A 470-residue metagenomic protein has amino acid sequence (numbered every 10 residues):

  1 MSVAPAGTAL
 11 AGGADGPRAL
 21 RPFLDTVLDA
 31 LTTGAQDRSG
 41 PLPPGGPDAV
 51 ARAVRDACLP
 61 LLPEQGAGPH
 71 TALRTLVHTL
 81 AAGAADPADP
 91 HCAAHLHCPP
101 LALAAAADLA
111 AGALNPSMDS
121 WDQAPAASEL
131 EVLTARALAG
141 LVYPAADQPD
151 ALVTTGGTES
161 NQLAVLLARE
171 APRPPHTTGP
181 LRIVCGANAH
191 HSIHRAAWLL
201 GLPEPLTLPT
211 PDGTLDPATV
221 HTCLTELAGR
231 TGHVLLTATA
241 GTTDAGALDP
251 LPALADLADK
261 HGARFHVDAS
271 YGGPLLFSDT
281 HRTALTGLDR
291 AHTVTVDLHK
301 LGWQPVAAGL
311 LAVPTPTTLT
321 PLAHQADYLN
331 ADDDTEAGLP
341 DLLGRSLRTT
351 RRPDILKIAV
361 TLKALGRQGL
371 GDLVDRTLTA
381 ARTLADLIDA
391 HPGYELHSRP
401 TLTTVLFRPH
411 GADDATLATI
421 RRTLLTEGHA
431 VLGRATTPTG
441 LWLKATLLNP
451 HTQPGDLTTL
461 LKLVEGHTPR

Functional and structural regions predicted by a protein language model:
S2-D147, T446, T452, L463-V464: N-terminal entrance/gating region of PLP-dependent enzymes' catalytic architecture
A126-A127, A151-T158, C185-G186, T239: Active-site nucleophile and cofactor-binding loops and adjacent substrate-binding regions of central metabolic enzymes
L138-L166, L208-P209: Short loop-beta-helix segment that forms the pyridoxal 5′-phosphate
S160-T320: Conserved PLP-enzyme active-site core in the AAT-like
H261, T437-R470: PLP-dependent enzyme catalytic core of the Aspartate aminotransferase-like
T286-P392: Active-site C-terminal subdomain of aminotransferase-like
E395-L424: Conserved PLP-binding catalytic core of the aspartate aminotransferase-like
R399, T404, E427-K444: Conserved PLP cofactor-binding pocket of PLP-dependent enzymes
